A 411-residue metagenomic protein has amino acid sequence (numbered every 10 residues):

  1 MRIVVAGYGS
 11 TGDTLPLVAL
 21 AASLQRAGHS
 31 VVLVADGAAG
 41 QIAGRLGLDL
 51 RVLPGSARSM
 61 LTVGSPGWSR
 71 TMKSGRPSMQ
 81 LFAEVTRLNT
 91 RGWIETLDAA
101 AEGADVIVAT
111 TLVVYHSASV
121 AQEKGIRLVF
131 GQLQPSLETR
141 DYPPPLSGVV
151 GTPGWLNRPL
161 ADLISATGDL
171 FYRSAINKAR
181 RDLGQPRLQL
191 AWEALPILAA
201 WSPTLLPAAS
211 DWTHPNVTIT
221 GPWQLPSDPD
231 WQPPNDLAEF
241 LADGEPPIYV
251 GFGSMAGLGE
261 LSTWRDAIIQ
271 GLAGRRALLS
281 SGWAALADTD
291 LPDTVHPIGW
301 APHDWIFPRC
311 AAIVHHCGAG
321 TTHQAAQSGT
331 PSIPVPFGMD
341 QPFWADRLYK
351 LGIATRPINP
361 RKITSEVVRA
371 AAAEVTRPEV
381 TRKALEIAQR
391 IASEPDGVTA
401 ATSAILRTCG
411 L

Functional and structural regions predicted by a protein language model:
M1-T11, L15-V34, A38-D49, I107 (+7 more regions): Nucleotide-activated sugar donor-binding and catalytic core shared by glycosyltransferases and related lipid-linked
S30, D49, R127, N216 (+1 more regions): Residues at the starts of beta-strands that form the adenosine-phosphate
V34-S78, G151-P153: Conserved nucleotide-sugar phosphate-binding/catalytic loop shared by glycosyltransferases and other
A39-L46, S119-E123, D141, W192 (+3 more regions): Short loop/helix-cap segments at secondary-structure boundaries that form the rim of catalytic
G40-Q41, A57-L61, Q134-D141, P145 (+1 more regions): Short gly/pro/ser/thr-enriched loop/turn and capping motifs at secondary-structure boundaries
L88-P159, T204-L205: Conserved nucleotide-sugar donor-interacting segment of glycosyltransferase catalytic cores, predominantly GT-B
W201-A312: Donor-nucleotide binding loops and adjacent catalytic segments primarily of GT-B fold Leloir glycosyltransferases
